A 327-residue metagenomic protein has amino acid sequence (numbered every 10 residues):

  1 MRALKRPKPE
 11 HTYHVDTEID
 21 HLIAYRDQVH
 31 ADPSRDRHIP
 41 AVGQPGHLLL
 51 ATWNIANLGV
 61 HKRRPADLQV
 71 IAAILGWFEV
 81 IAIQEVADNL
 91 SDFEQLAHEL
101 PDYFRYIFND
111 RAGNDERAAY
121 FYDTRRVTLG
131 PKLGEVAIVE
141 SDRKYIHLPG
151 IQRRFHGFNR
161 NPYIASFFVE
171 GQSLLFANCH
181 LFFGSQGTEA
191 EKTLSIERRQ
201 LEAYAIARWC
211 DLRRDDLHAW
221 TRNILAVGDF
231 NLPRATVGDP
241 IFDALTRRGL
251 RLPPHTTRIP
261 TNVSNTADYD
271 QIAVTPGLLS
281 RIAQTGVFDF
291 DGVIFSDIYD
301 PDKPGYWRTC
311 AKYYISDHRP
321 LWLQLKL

Functional and structural regions predicted by a protein language model:
M1-R37, L90, L212-L225, N231-L327: Metal-dependent phosphoester-hydrolase catalytic domains
A3-H11, I55-H61, F78-E85, I107-F108 (+6 more regions): Second-shell loop/turn segments in exported
H38-P40, N159-S166, A311, W322: Short, surface-exposed beta-strand/loop micro-motifs that present aromatic residues
H47-N57, P131-L133, S173-F183: Active-site-proximal beta-strand elements of phosphoester/diester hydrolases
L50-I55, I74-F93, F121, A165 (+3 more regions): Active-site beta-strand/loop signature of hydrolases that rely on acidic residues for catalysis
K62-Q69, A87-L100, A119, T236-T246: Metal-dependent catalytic neighborhoods of phosphoester/phosphodiester hydrolases
V80, E85-A87, D92-S173, A177: Structured beta-strand-rich core segments of catalytic domains in phosphoester-bond hydrolases
Q172-R198: Active-site His/acidic residue clusters
